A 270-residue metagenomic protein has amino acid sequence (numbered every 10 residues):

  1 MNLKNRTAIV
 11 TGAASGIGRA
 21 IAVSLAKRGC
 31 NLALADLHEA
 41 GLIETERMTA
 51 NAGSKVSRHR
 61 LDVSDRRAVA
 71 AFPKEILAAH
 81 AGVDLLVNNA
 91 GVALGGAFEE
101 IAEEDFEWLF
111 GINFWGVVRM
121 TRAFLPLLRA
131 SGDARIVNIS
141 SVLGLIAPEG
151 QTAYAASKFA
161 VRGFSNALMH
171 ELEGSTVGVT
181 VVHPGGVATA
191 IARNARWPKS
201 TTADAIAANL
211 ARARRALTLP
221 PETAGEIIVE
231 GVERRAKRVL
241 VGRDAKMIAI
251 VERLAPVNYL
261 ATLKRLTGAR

Functional and structural regions predicted by a protein language model:
N2-A33: Canonical Rossmann dinucleotide-binding motif of NAD(H)/NADP(H)-dependent dehydrogenases/reductases, specifically
R28-E44: Conserved glycine-rich Rossmann-like NAD(P)H-binding loop of the short-chain dehydrogenase/reductase
E39-A40, H59-A71, E103: The beta1-alpha1 cofactor-binding region of Rossmann-like NAD(H)/NADP(H)-dependent oxidoreductases
A97-F98, A102-E107: Substrate-binding pocket helix/loop in short-chain dehydrogenase/reductase
T121, S157: Active-site helix of classical SDR
S141: Residue(s) in the substrate-gating loop at a strand-loop-helix junction that position the organic substrate next
G174-R243: SDR active-site lid
